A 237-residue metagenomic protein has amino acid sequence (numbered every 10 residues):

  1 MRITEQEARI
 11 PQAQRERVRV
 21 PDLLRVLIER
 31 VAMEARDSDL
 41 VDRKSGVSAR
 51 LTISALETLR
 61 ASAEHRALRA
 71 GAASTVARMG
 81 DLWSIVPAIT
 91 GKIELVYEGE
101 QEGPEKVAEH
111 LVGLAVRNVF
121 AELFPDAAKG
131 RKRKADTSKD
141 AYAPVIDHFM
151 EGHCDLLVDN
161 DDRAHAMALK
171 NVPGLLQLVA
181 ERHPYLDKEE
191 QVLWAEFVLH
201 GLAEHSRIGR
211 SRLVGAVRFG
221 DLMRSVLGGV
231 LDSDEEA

Functional and structural regions predicted by a protein language model:
M1-L27: Conserved AAA+ ATPase core "coupling" helix
I3, L27, T58-L59, L111: Amphipathic alpha-helical segments that form well-ordered structural scaffolds and often line/cohere around active
A8-R15, D39-L40, A63, A67: Short amphipathic alpha-helical interaction patches enriched in hydrophobic/aromatic residues with interspersed Lys/Arg
R9, R25-R43, T90-E94: Short amphipathic alpha-helical segments and their helix-coil junctions
R19-V26, R43-A63, A72-V76: The conserved phosphate-sensing helix
A32, R36, A55-E64, P87-T90: Short alpha-helix boundary/capping elements
K44, E64-A237: C-terminal engagement/docking regions of AAA+ P-loop ATPases
